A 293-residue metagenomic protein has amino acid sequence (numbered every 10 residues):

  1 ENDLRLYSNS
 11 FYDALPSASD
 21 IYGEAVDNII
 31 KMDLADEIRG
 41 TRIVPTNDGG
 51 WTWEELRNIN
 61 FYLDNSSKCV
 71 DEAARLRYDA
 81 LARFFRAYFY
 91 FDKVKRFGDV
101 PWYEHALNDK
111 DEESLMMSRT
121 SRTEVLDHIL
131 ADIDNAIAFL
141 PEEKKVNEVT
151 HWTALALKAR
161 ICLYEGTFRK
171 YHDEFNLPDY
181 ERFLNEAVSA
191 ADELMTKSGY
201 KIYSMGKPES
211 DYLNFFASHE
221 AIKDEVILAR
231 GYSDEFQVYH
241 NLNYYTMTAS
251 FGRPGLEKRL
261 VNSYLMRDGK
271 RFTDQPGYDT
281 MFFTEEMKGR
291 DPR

Functional and structural regions predicted by a protein language model:
E1-A35, D134-N135, E148-L155, R160-R293: An aromatic- and glycine-enriched ligand-binding surface/loop that stacks and positions planar moieties
L6-S17, D33-F97, E112-V146, G277: Conserved, well-structured interaction surfaces
D92, R96-D99, Y103-H105, F139 (+3 more regions): Alpha-solenoid helical repeat scaffolds
D99-T123, F168-E186: Short coil/linker segments at helix-helix boundaries
Y103-A106, D111-T120, E124-A131, E143-V149 (+2 more regions): Short, exposed beta-strand "edge-strand" segments with a Pro/Gly-rich flavor and a Y/T-containing core
